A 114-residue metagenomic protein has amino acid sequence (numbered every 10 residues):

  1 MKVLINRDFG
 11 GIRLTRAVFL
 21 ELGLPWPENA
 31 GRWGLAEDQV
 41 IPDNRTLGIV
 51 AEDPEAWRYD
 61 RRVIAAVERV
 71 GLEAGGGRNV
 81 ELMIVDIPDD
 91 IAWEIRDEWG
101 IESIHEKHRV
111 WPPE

Functional and structural regions predicted by a protein language model:
M1-E114: Catalytic phosphate/metal-binding cores of nucleic-acid and nucleotide-processing enzymes, i.e., regions that mediate
